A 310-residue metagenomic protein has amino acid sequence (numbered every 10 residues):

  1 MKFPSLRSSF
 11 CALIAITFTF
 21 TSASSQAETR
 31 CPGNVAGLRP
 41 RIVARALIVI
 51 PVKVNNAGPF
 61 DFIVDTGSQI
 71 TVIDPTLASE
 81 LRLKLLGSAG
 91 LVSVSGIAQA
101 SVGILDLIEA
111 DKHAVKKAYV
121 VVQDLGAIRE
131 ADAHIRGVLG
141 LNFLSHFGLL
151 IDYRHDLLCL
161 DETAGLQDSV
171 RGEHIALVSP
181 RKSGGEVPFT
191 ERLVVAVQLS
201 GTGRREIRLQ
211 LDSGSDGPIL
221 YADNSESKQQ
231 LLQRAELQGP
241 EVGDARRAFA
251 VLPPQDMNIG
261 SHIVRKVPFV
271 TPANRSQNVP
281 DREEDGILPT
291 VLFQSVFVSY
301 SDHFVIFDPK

Functional and structural regions predicted by a protein language model:
M1-L13: Bacterial N-terminal signal peptides that target proteins for export
F20-S22: N-terminal signal peptide c-region/cleavage motif recognized by signal peptidases
S25-K310: Pepsin/retropepsin-fold aspartyl endopeptidases
